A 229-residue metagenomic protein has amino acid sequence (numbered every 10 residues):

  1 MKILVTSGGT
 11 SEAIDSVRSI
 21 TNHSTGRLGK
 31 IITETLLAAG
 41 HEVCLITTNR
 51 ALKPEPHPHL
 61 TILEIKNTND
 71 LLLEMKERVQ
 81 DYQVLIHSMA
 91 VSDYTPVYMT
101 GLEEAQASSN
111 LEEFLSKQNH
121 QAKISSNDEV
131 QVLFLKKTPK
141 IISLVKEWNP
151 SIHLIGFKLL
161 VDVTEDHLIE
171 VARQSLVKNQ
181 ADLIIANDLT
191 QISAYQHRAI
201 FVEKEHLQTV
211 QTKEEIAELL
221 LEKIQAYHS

Functional and structural regions predicted by a protein language model:
M1-S229: A cross-family phosphate/adenosyl-ligand binding-site feature
